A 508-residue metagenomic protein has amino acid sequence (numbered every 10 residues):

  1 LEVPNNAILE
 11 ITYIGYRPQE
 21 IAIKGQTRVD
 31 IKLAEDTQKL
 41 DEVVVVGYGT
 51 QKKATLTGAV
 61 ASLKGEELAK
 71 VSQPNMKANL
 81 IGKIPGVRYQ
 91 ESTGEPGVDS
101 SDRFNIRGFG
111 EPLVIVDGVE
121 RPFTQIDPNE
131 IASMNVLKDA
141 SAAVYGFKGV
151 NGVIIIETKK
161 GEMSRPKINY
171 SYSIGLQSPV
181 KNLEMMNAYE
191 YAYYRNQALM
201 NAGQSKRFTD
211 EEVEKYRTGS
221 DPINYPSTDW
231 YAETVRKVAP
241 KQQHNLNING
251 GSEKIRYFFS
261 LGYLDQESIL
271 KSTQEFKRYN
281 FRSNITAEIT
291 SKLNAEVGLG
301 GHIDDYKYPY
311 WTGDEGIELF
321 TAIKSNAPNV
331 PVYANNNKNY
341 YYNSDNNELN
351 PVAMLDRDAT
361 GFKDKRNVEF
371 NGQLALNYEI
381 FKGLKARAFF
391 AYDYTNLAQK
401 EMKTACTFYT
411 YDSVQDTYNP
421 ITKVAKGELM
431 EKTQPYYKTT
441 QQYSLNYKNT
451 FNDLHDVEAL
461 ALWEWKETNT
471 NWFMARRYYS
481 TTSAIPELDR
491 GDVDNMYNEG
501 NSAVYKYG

Functional and structural regions predicted by a protein language model:
L1-R282, N294-E296, N371-G372: Short, small/polar-rich motifs associated with maturation and membrane association, primarily at protein termini
N5, G25, T290, F381 (+1 more regions): Residue-level recognition of beta-strand termini and adjacent short loop/turns
L80, P85, S325-P328, K382 (+1 more regions): Proline-centered flexible-loop/turn and helix-kink motifs
M163-S227, S268-E369, R387-F389, D393-Y507: Surface-exposed loop/interface segments of Gram-negative outer-membrane beta-barrel transport/assembly proteins
N245, R256, G383-A388, V457-A459: Beta-sheet entry/capping signal
L246-N247, G251, L376, Y443-N452: Extended amphipathic secondary-structure runs
Q373-Y378, Y392-Y394: Alpha-helical support elements that line or immediately flank enzyme active sites and cofactor-binding pockets
